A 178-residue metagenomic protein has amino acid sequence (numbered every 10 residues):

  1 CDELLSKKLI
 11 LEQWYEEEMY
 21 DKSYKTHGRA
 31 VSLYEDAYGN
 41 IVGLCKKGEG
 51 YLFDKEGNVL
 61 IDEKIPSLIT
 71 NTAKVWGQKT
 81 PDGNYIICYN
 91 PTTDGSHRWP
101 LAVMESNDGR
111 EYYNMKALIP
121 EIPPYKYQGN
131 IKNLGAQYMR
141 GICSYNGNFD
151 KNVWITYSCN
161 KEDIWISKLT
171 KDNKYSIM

Functional and structural regions predicted by a protein language model:
C1-T70, K79-L134, C143-M178: Beta-rich carbohydrate-recognition and catalytic domains
V75-W76: Conserved beta-propeller blade repeats
